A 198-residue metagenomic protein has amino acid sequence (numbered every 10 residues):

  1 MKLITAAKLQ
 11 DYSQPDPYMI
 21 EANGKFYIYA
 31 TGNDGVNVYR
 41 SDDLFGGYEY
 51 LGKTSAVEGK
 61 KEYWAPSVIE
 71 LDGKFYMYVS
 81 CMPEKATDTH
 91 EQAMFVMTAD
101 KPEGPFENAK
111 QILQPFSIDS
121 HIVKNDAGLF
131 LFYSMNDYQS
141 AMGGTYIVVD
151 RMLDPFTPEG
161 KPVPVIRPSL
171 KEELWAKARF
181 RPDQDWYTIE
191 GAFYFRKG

Functional and structural regions predicted by a protein language model:
M1-G198: Carbohydrate-active catalytic/glycan-binding domains of CAZyme proteins, especially the secreted or lumenal ectodomains
